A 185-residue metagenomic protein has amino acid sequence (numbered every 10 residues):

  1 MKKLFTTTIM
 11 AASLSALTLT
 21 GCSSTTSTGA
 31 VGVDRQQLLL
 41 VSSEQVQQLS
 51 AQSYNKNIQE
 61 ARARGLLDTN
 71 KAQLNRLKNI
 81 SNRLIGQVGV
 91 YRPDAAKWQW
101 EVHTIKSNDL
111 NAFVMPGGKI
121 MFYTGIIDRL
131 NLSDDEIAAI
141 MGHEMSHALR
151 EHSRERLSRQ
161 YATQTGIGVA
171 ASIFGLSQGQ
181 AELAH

Functional and structural regions predicted by a protein language model:
K2-H185: A Zn2+-metalloprotease active-site environment signal
